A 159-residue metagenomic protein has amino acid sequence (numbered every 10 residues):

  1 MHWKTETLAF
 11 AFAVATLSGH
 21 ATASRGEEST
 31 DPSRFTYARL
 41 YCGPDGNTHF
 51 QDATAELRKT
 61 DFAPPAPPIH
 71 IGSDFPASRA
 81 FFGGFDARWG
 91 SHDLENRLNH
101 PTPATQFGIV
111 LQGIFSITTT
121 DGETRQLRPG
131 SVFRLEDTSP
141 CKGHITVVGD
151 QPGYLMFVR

Functional and structural regions predicted by a protein language model:
M1-L8: Bacterial N-terminal signal peptides that target proteins for export
A9-G19: Bacterial N-terminal signal peptides
E27-C42: Short acidic, Pro/Gly- and aromatic-enriched capping/linker segments at domain boundaries
C42-R97, Q151-G153: A short glycine-rich, His/Asp/Glu-containing loop-to-beta-strand
P103-D121: Glycine- and acidic-residue-biased ligand/ion/polar-headgroup-sensing regions
D121-T138: Short acidic-glycine-tyrosine-enriched beta hairpin
R134-L135, H144-R159: A short hydrophobic beta-strand segment most commonly corresponding to one strand of the jelly-roll/cupin
